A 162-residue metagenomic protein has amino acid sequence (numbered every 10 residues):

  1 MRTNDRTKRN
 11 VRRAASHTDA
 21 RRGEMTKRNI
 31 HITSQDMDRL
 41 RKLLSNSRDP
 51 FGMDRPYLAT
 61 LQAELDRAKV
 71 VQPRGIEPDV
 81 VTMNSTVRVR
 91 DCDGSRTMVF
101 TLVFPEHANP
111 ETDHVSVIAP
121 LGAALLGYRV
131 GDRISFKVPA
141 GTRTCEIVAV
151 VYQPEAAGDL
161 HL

Functional and structural regions predicted by a protein language model:
R2-P78: N-terminal intrinsically disordered, low-complexity, charge/repeat-rich segments that act as generic
A59-E106: Long amphipathic N-terminal alpha/beta scaffold segment
N84-T86, D93-T142, V151: Non-DNA-binding regulatory cores of transcription-related proteins, predominantly C-terminal effector-binding
V150-L162: Short peripheral tails and domain-boundary helices/loops at the edges of structured domains
